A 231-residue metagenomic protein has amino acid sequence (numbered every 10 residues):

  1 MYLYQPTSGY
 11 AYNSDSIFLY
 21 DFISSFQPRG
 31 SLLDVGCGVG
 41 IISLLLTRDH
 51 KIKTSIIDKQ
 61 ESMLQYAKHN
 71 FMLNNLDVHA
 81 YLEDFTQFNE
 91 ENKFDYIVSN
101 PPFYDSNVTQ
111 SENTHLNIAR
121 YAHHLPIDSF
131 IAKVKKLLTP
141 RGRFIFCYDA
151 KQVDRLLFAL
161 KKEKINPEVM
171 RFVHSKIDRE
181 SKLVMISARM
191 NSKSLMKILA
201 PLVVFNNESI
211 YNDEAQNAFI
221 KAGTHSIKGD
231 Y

Functional and structural regions predicted by a protein language model:
M1-F26: Class I SAM-dependent transferase core
Y2-Y4, Y12, L125-S181: Conserved Class I SAM-dependent methyltransferase catalytic core
L19, N100, F130, A188: Residue-level signal for inorganic ion chemistry
Y20, N113-L116, K162-E163: Glycine-rich, phosphate-binding/catalytic loops in enzymes
D21-E90, Y96-S99, D105-N107: Conserved SAM/SAH cofactor-binding pocket of Class I
K68, T109-S111, L157-L160: Short amphipathic alpha-helical segments
P102-S129: Mobile active-site "lid"/loop adjacent to the S-adenosyl-L-methionine
E180-Y231: SAM/dcSAM-binding transferase cores
